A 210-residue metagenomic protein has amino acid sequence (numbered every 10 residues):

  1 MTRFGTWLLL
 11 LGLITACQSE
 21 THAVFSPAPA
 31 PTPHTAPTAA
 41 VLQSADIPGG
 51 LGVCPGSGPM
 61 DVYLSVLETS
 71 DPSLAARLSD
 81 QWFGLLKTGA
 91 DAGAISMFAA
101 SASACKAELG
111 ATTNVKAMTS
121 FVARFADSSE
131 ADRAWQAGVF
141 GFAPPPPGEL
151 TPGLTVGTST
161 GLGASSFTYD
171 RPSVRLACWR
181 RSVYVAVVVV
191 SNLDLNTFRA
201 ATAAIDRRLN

Functional and structural regions predicted by a protein language model:
M1-W7: Bacterial N-terminal signal peptides that target proteins for export
L13-A16: C-terminal motif of bacterial Sec signal peptides marking the signal peptidase cleavage site
Q18-L109, R199-N210: N-terminal "mature-domain start" segment
G50, M60, S128-L176, A204: Short Gly/Thr-rich strand-loop-strand
I95-W135: A short acidic-to-branched-hydrophobic micro-motif
T112, R171, A177-R181: Short glycine/proline-enriched loop/turn "hinge" motifs that connect secondary-structure elements and lie
C178-N192: Short, well-ordered beta-strand elements
N192-R199: Soluble non-cytosolic domains of exported or imported proteins
